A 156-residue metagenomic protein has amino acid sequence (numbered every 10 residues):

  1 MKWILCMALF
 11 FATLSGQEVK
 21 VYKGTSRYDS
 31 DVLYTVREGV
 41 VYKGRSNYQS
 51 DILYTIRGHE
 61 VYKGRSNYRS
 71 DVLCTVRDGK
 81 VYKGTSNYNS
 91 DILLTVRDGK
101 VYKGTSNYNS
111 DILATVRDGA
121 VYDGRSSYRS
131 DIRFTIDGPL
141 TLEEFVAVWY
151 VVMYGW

Functional and structural regions predicted by a protein language model:
K2-W3, M7-G39, K43-D51, R57-H59 (+3 more regions): Long terminal segments
